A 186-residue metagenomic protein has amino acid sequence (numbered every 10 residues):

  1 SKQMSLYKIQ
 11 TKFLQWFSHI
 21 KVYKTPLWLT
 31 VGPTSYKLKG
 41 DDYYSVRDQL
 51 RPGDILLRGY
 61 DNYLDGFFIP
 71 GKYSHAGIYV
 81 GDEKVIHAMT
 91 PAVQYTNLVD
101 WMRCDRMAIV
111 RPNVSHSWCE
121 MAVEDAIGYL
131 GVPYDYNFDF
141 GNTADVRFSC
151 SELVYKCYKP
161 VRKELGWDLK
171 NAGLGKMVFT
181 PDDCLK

Functional and structural regions predicted by a protein language model:
S1-K186: Cysteine-nucleophile amide-bond enzymes
